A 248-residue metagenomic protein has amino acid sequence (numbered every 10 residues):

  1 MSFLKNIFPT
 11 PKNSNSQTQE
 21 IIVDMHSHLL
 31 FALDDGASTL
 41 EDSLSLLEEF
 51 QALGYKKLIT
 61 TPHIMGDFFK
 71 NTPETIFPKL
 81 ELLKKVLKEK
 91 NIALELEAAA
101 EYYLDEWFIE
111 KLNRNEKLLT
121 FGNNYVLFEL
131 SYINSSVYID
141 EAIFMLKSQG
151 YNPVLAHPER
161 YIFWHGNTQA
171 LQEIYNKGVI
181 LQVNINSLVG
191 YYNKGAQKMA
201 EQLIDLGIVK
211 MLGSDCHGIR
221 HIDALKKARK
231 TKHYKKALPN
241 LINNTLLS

Functional and structural regions predicted by a protein language model:
M1-I92: An N-terminally biased module of ancient metal coordination in phosphate/nucleic-acid-related enzymes
S2, K70-K177: Extended substrate/RNA-proximal surfaces in nucleic-acid metabolism proteins
F3-L4, T10, K226-S248: Mid-to-C-terminal alpha-helical segments outside catalytic/metal-binding sites
V23-S27, L58-T60, L96-A100, V126-F128 (+3 more regions): Hydrophobic faces of well-ordered beta-strands that scaffold small-molecule active sites in alpha/beta enzyme cores
Q51, K147, I204-D205: Non-catalytic positions within long, well-ordered alpha-helices that form the structural scaffold/packing of enzyme
M65-F68, Y103-D105, R160-W164, L188-Y191 (+1 more regions): Active-site environment of divalent metal-dependent phosphoester hydrolases
G178-G190: His/Asp/Glu-enriched short active-site or ligand-binding loop at hydrolase and phosphoryl-transfer sites
I208-A224: Short acidic/histidine-rich active-site segments
